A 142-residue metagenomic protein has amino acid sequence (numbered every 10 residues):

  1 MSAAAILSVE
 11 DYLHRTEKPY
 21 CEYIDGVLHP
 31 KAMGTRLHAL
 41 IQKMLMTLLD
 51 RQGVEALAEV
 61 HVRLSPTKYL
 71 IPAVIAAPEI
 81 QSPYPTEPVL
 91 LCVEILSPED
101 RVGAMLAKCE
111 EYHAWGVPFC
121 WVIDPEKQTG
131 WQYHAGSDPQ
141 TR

Functional and structural regions predicted by a protein language model:
M1-R142: Gly/Pro/Ser/Thr-rich low-complexity, intrinsically disordered segments predominantly at protein N-termini
